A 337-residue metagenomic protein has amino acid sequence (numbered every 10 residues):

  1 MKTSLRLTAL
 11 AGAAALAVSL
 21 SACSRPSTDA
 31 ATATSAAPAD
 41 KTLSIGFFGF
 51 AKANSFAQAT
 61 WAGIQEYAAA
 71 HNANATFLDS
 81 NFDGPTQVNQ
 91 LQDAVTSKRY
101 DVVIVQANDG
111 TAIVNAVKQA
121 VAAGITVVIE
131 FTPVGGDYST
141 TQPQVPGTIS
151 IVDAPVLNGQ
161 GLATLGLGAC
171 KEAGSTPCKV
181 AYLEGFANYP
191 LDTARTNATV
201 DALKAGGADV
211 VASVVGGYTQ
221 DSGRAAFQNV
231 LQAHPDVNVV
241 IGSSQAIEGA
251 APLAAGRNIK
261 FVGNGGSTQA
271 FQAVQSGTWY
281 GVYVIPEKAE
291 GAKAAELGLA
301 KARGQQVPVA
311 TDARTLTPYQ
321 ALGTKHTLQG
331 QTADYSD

Functional and structural regions predicted by a protein language model:
M1-S21: Sec-dependent bacterial lipoprotein signal peptides
G12, A37, K41, K179-L183 (+2 more regions): Hinge/cleft segment of the Venus flytrap/periplasmic-binding protein
L20-T32: Bacterial lipoprotein signal-peptidase II cleavage site
A37-Y67, H71, T76-A94, Q106-G110 (+3 more regions): Extracytoplasmic "Venus flytrap"
T76-R99, S213-A233: Structural motif
Q87, T148-C178, G223, G266-A270 (+1 more regions): Hydrophobic alpha-helical segments within soluble ligand-binding/sensing domains
V105-A122, T199, V211, V215-Q272: Hydrophobic alpha-helical
A116-L157, S267-Q275, W279-Y280: Flexible loop/hinge segments that line or gate small-molecule binding clefts
